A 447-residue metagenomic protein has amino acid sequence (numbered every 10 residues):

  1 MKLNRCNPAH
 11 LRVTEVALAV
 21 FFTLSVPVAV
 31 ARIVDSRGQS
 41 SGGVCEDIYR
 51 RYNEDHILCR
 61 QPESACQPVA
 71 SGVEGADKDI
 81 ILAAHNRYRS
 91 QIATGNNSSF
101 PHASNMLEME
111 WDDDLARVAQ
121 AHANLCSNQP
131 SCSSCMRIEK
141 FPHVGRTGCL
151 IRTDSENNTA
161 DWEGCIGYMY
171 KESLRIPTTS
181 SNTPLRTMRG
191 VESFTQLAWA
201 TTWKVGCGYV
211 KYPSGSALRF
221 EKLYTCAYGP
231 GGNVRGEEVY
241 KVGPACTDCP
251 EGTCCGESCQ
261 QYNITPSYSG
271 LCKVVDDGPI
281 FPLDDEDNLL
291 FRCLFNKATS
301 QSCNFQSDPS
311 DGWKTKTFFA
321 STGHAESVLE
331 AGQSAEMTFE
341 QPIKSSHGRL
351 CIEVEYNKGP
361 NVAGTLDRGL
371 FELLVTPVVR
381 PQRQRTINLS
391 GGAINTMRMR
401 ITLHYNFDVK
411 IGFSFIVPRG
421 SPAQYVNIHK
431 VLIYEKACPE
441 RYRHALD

Functional and structural regions predicted by a protein language model:
M1-L24: Classical eukaryotic N-terminal signal peptides for Sec-dependent ER targeting/secretion, especially the positively
E15, P27-L329, Q333-T338, V362-E372 (+1 more regions): Mature extracellular or exoplasmic CAP/SCP-family domains and secreted bioactive peptides
K204, C351, D408-G412: Short, conserved beta-strand segments of beta-strand-rich sandwich/propeller modules, principally
A325-C351, N395-R398: Short beta-strands within extracellular/lumenal beta-sheet-rich domains
P342-K344, E355-N361, I416: Solvent-exposed strand-to-loop "edge" motifs in beta-rich extracellular domains
P377-V409: Extracellular carbohydrate recognition and processing domains and analogous Trp-centered ligand-binding platforms
F413-P422: Short beta-strand-plus-loop segments that form exposed binding edges in beta-rich domains
A423-K430: Edge beta-strands of jelly-roll/beta-sandwich modules across compartments, strongly enriched in secreted/luminal
